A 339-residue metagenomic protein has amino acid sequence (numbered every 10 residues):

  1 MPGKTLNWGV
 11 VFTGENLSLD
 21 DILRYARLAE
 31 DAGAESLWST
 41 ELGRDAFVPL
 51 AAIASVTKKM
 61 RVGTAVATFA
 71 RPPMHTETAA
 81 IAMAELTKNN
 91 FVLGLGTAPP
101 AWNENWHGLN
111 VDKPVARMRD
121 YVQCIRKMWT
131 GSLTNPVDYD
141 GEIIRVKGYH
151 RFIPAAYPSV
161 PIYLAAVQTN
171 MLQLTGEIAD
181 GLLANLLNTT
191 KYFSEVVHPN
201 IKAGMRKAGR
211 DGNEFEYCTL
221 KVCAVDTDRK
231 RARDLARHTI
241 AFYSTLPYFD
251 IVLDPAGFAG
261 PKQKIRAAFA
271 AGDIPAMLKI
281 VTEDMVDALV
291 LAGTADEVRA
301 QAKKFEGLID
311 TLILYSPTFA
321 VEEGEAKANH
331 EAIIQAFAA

Functional and structural regions predicted by a protein language model:
M1-A339: Active-site-adjacent structural elements that line small-molecule/cofactor binding pockets in enzymes
